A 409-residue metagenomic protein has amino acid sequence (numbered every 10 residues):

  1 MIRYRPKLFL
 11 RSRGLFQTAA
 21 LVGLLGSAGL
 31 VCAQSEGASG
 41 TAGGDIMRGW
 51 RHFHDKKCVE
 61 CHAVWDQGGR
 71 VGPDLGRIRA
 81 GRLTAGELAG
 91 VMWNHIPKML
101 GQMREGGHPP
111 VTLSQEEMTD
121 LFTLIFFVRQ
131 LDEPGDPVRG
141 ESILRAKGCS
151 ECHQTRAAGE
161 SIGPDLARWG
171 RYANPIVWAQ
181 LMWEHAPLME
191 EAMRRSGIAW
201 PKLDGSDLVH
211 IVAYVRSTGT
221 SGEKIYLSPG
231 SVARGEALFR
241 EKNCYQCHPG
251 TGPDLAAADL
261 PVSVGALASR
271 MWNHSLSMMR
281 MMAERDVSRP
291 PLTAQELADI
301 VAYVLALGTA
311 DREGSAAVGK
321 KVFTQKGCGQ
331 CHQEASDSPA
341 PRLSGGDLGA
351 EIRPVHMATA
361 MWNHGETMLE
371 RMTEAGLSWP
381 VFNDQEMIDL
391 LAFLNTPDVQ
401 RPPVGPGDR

Functional and structural regions predicted by a protein language model:
M1-R51, P187, K202-G205, L276 (+2 more regions): N-terminal export/targeting leaders of redox proteins
Q34-H54, D120-R145, A213-R240, E296-T324 (+3 more regions): Electrostatic cytochrome c docking/interface patches
K57, G148, N243, G327: The −1 position to Zn-ligating cysteines in a subset of zinc-ribbon hairpins
H62, F126, H153, V215-G219 (+4 more regions): Protein kinase-like catalytic domain
A63-H95, S142, E151-A186, E236-R240 (+3 more regions): Gly/Gly-Pro-rich "capping" loops immediately C-terminal to redox-active cysteine motifs in periplasmic/lumenal
G69-R79, W93-M118, S161-W169, W183-L208 (+4 more regions): Axial heme c-ligation environment in periplasmic c-type cytochrome domains
